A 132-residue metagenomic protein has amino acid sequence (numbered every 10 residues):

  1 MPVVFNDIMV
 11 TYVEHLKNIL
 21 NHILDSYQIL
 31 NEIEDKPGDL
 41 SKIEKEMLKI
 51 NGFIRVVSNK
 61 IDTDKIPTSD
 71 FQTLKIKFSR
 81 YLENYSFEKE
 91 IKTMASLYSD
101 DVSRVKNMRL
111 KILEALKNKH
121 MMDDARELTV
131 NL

Functional and structural regions predicted by a protein language model:
P2-L132: Long, low-complexity or tandemly repetitive, helically biased scaffold regions used for multimeric assembly/adhesion
